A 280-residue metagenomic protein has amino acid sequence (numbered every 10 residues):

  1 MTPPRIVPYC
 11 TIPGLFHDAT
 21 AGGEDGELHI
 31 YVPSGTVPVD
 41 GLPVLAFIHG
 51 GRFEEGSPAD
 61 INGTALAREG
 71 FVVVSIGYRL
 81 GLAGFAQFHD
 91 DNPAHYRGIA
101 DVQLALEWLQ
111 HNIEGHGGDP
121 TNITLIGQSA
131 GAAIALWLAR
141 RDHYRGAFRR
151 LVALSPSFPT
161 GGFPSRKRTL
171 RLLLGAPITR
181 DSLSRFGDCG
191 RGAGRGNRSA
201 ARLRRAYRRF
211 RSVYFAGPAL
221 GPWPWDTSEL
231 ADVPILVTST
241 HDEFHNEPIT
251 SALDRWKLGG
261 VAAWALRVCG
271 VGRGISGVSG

Functional and structural regions predicted by a protein language model:
M1-D40: Catalytic-loop region of hydrolases
V7, L15, S182-F186, L203: Extended hydrophobic/Leu-rich segments
T11, D18, E55, G84-Q87 (+3 more regions): Generic structural "secondary-structure junction" signal
E24-I178, D226-V233, V237-E247: Serine-hydrolase-like catalytic core of hydrolytic proteins
S75-L80, A105-L106, R180-R185, W264-S279: Short C-terminal domain-edge/linker segments immediately following a structured domain
A132, T179-L183, R255, G259: Alpha-helix initiation and N-capping motif
S165-R195, A263: Helix-rich cap/lid subdomain of alpha/beta-hydrolase
R191-G280: Substrate-gating cap/lid region and adjacent catalytic-acid/histidine neighborhood within extracellular/lumenal
